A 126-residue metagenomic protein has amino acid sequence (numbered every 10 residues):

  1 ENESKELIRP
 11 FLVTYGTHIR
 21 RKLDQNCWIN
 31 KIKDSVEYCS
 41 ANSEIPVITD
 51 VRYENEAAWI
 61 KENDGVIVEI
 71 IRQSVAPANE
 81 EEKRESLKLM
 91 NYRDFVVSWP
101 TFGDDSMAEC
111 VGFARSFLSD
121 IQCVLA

Functional and structural regions predicted by a protein language model:
E1-S43: ATP-dependent small-molecule kinase phosphotransfer cores that center on conserved nucleotide phosphate-binding segments
N26, K31, E54-A126: Small-molecule kinase domains that catalyze NTP-dependent phosphoryl transfer to phosphate-bearing small molecules
E44-P46, V66: Short active-site oxyanion
P46-V47, V96: Receiver (REC) domain switch-region micro-motif
T49-V51: Short His-Asn-centered micro-motif
